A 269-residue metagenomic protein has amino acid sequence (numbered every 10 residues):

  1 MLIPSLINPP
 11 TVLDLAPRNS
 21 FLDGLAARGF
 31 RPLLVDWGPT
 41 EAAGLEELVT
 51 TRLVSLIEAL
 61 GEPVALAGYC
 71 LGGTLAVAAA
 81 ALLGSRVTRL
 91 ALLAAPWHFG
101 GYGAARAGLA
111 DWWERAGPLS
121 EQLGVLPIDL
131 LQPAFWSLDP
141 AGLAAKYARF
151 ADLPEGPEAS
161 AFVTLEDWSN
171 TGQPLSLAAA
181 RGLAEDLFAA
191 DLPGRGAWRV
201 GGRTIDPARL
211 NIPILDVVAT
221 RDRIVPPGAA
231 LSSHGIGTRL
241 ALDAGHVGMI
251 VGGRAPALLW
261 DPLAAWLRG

Functional and structural regions predicted by a protein language model:
M1-P39: Short, surface-exposed "cap/lid" segments of acyl-processing enzymes
W37-P63: Catalytic nucleophile-loop/oxyanion-hole region of alpha/beta-hydrolase and closely related hydrolase-like folds
G61, L75-A178: Alpha/beta-hydrolase-fold enzymes
A67-A76: Gly/Ala-rich beta-loop-alpha elbow adjacent to hydrolase catalytic centers
D186-P207: Active-site nucleophile elbow and catalytic-triad environment of alpha/beta-hydrolase enzymes
L210, D216-V218, D222: Short beta-strand/loop motif that positions the catalytic acidic residue of the alpha/beta-hydrolase fold
T220-T238: Conserved loop-alpha-helix segment in the C-terminal half of the alpha/beta-hydrolase fold that carries the catalytic
I224-P227, D243-L258: Catalytic histidine-centered segment of alpha/beta-hydrolase-like enzymes
